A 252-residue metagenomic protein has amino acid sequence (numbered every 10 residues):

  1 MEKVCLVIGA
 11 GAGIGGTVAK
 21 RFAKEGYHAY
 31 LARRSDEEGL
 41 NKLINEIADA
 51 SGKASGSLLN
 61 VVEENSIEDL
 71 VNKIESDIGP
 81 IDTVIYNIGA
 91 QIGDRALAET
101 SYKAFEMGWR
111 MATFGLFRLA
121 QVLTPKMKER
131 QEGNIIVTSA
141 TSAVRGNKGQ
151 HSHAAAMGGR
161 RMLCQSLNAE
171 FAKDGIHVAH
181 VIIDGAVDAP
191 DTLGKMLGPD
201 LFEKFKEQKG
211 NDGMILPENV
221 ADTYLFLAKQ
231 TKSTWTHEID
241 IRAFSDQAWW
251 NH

Functional and structural regions predicted by a protein language model:
E2-K3, G52-K53, P80-I81, M127-A140 (+1 more regions): Active-site loop of short-chain dehydrogenase/reductase
G11-G13: Conserved glycine-rich cofactor-binding loop
Y27-N41: Conserved glycine-rich Rossmann-like NAD(P)H-binding loop of the short-chain dehydrogenase/reductase
E37, L58-L70, Y102: The beta1-alpha1 cofactor-binding region of Rossmann-like NAD(H)/NADP(H)-dependent oxidoreductases
G89-E106, G149-S152: Conserved mid-core segment of classical short-chain dehydrogenase/reductases
A90, N134-G159, Q165, A169-K173 (+1 more regions): Catalytic loop of short-chain dehydrogenase/reductase
A98-F117, E132, I136, R160: Catalytic Tyr-X3-Lys loop
K173-I176, H180-G185, P199-W250: C-terminal helical subdomain
